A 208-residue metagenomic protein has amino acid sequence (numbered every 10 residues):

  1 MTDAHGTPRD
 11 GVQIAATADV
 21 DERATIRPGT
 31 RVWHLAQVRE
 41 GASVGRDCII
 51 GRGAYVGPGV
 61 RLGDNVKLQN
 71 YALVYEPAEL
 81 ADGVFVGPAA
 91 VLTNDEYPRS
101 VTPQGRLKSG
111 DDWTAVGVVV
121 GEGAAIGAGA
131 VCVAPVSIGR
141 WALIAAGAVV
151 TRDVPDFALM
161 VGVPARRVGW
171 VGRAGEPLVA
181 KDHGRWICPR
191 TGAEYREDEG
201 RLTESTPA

Functional and structural regions predicted by a protein language model:
T2-A16, D21-A24, R31-S137: Flexible, glycine/small-residue-enriched loop-and-beta-strand segment within the central core of proteins
I49, A125, L143, L159-V161: Short-chain dehydrogenase/reductase
R140-L143, V149, Y195: Internal alpha/beta core interface subdomains
D156-G162, V171-A180: Short, intrinsically disordered, charge-biased short linear motifs at domain edges
R167, E176-V179, E194-Y195: Cys/His-rich microdomains that often coordinate metals
R167-W170, W186: Cys/His-enriched microdomains
G172, C188-T191: Short cysteine-rich clusters marking metal-coordination/redox-active sites
E194-A208: Short metal-binding segments enriched for Cys and/or His
